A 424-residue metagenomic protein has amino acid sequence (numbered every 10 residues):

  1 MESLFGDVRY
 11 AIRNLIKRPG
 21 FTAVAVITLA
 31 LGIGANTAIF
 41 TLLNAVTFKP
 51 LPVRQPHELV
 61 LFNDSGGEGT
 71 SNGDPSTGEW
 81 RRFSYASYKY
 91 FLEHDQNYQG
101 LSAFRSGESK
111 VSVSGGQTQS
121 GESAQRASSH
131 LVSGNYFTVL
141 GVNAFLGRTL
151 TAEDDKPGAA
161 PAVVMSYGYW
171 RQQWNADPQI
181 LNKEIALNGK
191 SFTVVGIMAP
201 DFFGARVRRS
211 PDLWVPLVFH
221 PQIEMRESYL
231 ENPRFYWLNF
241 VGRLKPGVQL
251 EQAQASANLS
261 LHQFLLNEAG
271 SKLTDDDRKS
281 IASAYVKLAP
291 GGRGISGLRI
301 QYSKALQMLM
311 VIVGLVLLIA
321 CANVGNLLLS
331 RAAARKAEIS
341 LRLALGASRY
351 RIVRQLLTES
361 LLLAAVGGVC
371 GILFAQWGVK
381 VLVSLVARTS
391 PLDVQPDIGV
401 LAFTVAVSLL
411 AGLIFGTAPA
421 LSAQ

Functional and structural regions predicted by a protein language model:
M1-F5, P211, S271, A418-Q424: Feature of multi-pass inner-membrane transport and sensor proteins that recognizes transmembrane helices together
M1-V24, V53, T118, G158 (+3 more regions): Membrane-helix entry/capping segments
I12, P19-G20, A320-A364: Intracellular coupling helices
L31-S65, V379-A387: Alpha-helical transmembrane segments
I39-T41, K287, G325, S360-Q424: Small-residue-rich transmembrane alpha-helices
L51-E108, Y236-N239: Membrane-proximal extracellular/periplasmic loop immediately following the first transmembrane helix
S109-K110, S114-Q119, S128-A152, A159-K304 (+2 more regions): Mid-to-C-terminal secondary-structure elements that act as membrane-proximal/extracytoplasmic interface segments
L309-I339, I352, L409-A423: A hydrophobic alpha-helix feature that marks transmembrane segments and, especially, their cytosolic C-terminal ends
